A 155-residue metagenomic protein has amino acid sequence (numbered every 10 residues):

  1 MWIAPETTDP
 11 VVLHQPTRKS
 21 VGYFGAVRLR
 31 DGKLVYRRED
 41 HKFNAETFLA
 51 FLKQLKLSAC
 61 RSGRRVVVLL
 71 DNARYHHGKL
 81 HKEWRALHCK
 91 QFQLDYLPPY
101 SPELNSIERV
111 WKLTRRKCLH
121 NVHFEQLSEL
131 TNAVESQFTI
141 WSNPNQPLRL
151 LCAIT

Functional and structural regions predicted by a protein language model:
M1-K53: Extended, low-complexity cationic-aromatic segments
D9-T17, A86-S106, H123: RNase H-like polynucleotidyl transferase catalytic core
G25-A26, G32, L52, D71 (+3 more regions): Mobile genetic element proteins and their domesticated derivatives, centered on retroelements and DNA transposons
L29, G63, L87-Q91: Short, well-ordered coil/turn elements that cap or connect secondary structure elements
T47-V67: Short, basic/hydrophobic alpha-helical segments
G63-H77, Y100, N105: Acidic/histidine-rich, metal-coordinating catalytic segments
K79-E83: Distinct, well-ordered alpha-helical segments
I107-T155: C-terminal anion-handling pockets and recognition modules
